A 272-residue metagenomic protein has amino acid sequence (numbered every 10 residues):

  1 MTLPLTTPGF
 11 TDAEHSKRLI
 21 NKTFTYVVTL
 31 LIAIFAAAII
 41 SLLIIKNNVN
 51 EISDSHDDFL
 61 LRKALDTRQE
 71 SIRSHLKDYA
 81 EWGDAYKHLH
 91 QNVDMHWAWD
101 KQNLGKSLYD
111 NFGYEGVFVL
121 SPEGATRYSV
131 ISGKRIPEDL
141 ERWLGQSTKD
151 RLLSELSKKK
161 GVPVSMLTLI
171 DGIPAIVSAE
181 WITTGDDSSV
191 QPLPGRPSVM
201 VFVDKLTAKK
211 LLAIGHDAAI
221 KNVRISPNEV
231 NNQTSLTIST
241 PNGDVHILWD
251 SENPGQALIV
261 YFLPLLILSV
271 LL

Functional and structural regions predicted by a protein language model:
T2-T11, T234-S251: Juxtamembrane amphipathic/hinge helix adjacent to a transmembrane helix
H15-I20, L212-G215, H246-S269: Membrane-interface helix-start motif
I20-T23, V27-N92, T234: Juxtamembrane extracytoplasmic/periplasmic/luminal helical "stalk" adjacent to the first N-terminal
A37-N48, L258-L272: Juxtamembrane or sensor-core-proximal signal-transducing alpha helices that couple sensory domains to cytosolic
V93-N111, S129-L169, F202-S239: Extracytoplasmic/periplasmic sensor domains and loops in membrane signaling proteins
L120-T126: Short acidic/glycine-rich beta-turn/loop cap or linker motifs at sensory/regulatory domain boundaries that couple input
S129-I131, L140-L144, D171-G215, H246-E252: Conserved beta-strands of PAS-like sensory domains
